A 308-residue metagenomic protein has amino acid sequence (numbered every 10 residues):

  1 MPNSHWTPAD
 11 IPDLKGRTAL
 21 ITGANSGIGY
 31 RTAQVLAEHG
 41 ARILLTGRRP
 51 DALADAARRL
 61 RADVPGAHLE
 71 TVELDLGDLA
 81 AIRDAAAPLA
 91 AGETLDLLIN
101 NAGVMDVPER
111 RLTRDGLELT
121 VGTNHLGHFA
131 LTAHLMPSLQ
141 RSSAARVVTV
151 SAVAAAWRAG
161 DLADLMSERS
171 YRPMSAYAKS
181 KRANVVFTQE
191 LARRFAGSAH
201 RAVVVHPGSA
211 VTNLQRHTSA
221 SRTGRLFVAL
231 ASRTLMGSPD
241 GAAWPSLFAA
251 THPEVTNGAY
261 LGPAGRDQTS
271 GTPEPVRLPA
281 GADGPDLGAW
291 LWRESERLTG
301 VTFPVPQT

Functional and structural regions predicted by a protein language model:
M1-T218, L298-P306: Rossmann-fold NAD(P)H-dependent dehydrogenase/reductase core
A52, T223, L287: Short acidic-hydrophobic sequence patches enriched in Asp/Glu that either
G160-L165, H217-R222, P263-E274: Short, flexible, mixed-charge acidic loops at enzyme active sites
S167-E168, S221-L230: A short C-terminal helix-loop "cap" of Rossmann-like NAD(P)-dependent dehydrogenase/epimerase domains
S180, A229-P279, D283-A289, R293 (+1 more regions): C-terminal helical subdomain
